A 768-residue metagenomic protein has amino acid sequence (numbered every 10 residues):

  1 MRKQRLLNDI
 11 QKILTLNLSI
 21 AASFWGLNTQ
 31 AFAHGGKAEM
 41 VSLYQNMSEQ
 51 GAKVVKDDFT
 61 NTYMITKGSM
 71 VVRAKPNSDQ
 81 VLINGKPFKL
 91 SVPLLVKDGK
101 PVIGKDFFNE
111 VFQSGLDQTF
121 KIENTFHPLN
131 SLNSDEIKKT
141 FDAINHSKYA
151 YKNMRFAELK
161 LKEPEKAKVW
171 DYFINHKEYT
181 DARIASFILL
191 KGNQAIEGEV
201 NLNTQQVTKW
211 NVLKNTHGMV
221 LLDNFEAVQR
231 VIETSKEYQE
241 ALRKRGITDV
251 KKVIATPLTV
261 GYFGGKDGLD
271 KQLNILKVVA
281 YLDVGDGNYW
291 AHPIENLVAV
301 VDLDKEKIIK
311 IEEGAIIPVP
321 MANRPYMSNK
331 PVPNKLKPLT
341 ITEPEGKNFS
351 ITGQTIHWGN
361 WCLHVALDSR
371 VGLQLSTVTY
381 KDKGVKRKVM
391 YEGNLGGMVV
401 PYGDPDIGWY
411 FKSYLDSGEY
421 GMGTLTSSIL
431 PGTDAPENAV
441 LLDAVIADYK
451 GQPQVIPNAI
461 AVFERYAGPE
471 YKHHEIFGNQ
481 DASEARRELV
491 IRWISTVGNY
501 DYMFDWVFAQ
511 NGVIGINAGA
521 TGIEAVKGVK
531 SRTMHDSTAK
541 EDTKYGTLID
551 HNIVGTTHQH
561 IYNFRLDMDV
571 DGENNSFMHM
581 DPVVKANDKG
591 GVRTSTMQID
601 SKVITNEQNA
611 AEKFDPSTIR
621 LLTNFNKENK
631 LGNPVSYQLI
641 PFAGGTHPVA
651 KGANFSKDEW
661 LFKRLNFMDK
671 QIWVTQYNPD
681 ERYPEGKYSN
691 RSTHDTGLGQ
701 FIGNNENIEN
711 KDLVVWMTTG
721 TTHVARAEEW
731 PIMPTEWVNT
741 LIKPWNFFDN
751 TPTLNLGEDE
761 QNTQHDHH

Functional and structural regions predicted by a protein language model:
M1-D9: N-terminal secretory signal peptides that target proteins for export/translocation
K12, N17, W25-T125: Primary recognition of N-terminal secretory signal peptides and signal-anchoring hydrophobic helices
E49-N84, K148-A185: N-terminal, post-signal-peptide region of Sec/Tat-exported proteins
K53-T60, V72-L82, G115-I122, Y151-K152 (+4 more regions): Extended intrinsically disordered, low-complexity coil regions enriched in Ser, Thr, Gly, Ala and often Pro
P128-F173, L221-G265: Short, non-transmembrane alpha-helical segments in secretory-pathway proteins
K139, L202-V220, R243-R245, D283-L373 (+3 more regions): Extended effector regions of multi-domain proteins
Y151-N203, D249-L303, G359, I491: Exposed beta-strand-loop-beta-strand "reactive/processing" segments of non-cytosolic proteins
